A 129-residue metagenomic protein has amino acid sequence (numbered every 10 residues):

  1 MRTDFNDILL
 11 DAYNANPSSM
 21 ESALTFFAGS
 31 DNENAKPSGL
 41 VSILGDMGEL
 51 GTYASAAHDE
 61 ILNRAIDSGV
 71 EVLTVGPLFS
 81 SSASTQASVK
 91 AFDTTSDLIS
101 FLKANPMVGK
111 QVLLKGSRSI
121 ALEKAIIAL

Functional and structural regions predicted by a protein language model:
M1-L129: ATP-dependent carboxylate-amine ligase
